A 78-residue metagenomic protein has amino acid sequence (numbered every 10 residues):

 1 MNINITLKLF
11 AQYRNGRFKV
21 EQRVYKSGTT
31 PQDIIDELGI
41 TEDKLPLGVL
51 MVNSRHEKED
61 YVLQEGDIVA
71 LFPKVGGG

Functional and structural regions predicted by a protein language model:
M1-G77: Ubiquitin-like/PB1-type beta-grasp interaction modules and other compact soluble beta-rich domains
